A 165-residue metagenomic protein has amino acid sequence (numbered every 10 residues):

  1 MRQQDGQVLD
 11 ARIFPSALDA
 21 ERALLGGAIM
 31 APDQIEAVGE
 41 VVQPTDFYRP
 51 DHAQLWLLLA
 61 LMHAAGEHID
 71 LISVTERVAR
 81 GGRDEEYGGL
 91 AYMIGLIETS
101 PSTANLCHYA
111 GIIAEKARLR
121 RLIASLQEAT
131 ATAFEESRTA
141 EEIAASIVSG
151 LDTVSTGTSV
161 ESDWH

Functional and structural regions predicted by a protein language model:
M1-R118: Noncatalytic partner-interaction/assembly domains of nucleic-acid and motor enzyme complexes, especially the accessory
L90-V160: Extended, charged alpha-helical coiled-coil/arm scaffolds that mediate oligomerization and mechanical coupling in large
E161-H165: Short, intrinsically disordered, charge-balanced linker/junction segments flanking boundaries in proteins
